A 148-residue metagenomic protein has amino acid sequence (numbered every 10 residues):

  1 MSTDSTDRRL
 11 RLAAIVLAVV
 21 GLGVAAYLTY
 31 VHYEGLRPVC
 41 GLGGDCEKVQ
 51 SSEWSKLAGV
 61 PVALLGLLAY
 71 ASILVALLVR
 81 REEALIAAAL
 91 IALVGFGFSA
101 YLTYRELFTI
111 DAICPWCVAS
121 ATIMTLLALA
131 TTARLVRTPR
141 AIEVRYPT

Functional and structural regions predicted by a protein language model:
M1-T148: Membrane-interfacial helix-loop segments of redox and metal-homeostasis proteins, especially TM-loop-TM junctions
